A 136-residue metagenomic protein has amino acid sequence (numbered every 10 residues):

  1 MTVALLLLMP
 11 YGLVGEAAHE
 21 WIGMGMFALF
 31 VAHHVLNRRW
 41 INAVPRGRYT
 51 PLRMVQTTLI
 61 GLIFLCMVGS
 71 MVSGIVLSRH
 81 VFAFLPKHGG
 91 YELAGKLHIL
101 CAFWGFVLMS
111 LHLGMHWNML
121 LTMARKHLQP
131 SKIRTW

Functional and structural regions predicted by a protein language model:
M1-W136: Membrane-embedded alpha-helical bundles that constitute the cytochrome b-like, heme-associated redox core of multi-pass
